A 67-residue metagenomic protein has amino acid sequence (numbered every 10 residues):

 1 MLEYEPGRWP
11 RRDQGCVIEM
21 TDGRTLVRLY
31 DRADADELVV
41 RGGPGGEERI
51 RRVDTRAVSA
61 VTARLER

Functional and structural regions predicted by a protein language model:
M1-R67: Acidic/glycine-rich C-terminal interaction modules and beta/coil loop segments that lie outside canonical DNA-binding
